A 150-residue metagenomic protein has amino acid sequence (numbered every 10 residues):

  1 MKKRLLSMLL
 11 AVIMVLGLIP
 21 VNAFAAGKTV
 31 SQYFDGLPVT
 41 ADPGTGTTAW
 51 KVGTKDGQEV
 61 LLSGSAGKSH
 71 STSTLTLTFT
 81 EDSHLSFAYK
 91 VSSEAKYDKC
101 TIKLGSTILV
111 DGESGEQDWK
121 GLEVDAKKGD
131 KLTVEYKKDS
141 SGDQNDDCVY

Functional and structural regions predicted by a protein language model:
M1-L5, L9: Positively charged n-region of N-terminal signal peptides that target proteins for export
L10, M14-L18: Hydrophobic core
L18-K28: Sec-dependent signal peptide cleavage junction
G27-V60: Extracellular glycan-recognition surfaces and repeat-rich motifs
Q58-F79, Y97, Q117-L122, V149-Y150: Short beta-strands within extracellular/lumenal beta-sheet-rich domains
F79-S93: A short beta-strand element within beta-rich, extracytoplasmic domains of secreted/secretory-pathway proteins
A95-I108: Short, surface-exposed beta-strand/strand-loop-strand elements in extracellular ectodomains
V134-N145: Short beta-strand-plus-loop segments that form exposed binding edges in beta-rich domains
